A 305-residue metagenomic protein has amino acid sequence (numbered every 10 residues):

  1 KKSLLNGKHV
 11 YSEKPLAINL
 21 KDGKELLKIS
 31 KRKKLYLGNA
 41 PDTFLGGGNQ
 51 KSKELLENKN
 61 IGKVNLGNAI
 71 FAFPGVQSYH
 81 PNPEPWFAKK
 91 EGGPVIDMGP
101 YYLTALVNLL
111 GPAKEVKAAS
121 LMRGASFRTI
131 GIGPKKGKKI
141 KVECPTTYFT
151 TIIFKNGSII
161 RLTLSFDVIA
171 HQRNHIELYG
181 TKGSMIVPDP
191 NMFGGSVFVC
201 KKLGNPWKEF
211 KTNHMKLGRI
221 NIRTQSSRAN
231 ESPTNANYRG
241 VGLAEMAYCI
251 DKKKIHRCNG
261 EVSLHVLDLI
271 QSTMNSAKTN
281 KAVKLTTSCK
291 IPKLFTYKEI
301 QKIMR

Functional and structural regions predicted by a protein language model:
K1-F44, K59: Beta-strand-loop-alpha-helix segment that lines the small-molecule cofactor/substrate pocket of alpha/beta enzymes
S12, L37-N39, N68, L162 (+1 more regions): Hydrophobic residues in well-ordered beta-strands that form the structural core
L26, S52, S272-T273: Aromatic/hydrophobic pocket-lining residues that form π-stacking "cages" and hydrophobic walls in ligand
L35, G62-L66, P85, S276-R305: C-terminal capping/lid region of NAD(P)-dependent oxidoreductase domains
T43-K141, N280: Predominantly a Rossmann-like dinucleotide-binding segment in NAD(P)-dependent oxidoreductases
A125, T129-E143, F149, F154 (+3 more regions): C-terminal glycine/acidic-rich active-site capping loop/insertion
S158, T163-H171: Glycine-rich phosphate/pyrophosphate-binding beta-alpha loops
T234, Y238-G242, L269-T279: Stable alpha-helical structural segments in soluble proteins, enriched in small hydrophobic residues
